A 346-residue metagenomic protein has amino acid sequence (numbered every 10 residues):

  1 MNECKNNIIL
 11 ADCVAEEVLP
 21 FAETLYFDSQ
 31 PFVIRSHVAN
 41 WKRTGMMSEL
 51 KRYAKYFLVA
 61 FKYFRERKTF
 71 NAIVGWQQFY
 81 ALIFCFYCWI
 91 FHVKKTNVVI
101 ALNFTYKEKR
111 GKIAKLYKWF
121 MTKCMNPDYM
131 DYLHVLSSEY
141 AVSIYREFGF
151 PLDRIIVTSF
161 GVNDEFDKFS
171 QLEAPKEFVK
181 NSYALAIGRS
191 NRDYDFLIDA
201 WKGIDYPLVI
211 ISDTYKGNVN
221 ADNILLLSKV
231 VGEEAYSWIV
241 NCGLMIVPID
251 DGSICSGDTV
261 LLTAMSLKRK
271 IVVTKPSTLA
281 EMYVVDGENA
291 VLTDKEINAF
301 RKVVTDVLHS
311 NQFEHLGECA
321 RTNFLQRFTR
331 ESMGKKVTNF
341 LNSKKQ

Functional and structural regions predicted by a protein language model:
N2, R146, G161-N181, V219 (+1 more regions): Acidic anion/phosphate-binding donor-loop and adjacent secondary structure in glycosyltransferase catalytic cores
F61-T69, I113-L133: Membrane-proximal helix-turn-helix segments that form the acceptor-binding/catalytic region of lipid-linked
D131-Y145, F150-F169: Donor nucleotide-sugar binding/catalytic pocket of nucleotide-sugar-dependent glycosyltransferases
K176-A221, L226-E233: Conserved catalytic-core segment of nucleotide-activated headgroup transferases in glycan assembly
N218-N220, P276-G287, V291-L292: Short acidic/histidine- and often glycine-rich active-site loop of Leloir-type glycosyltransferases that engages
E233, V247-T263, V273-M282: Nucleotide-sugar-dependent
V284-I297, T305-N311: Conserved acidic donor-binding segment of nucleotide-sugar-dependent glycosyltransferases
Q312-R327, K336-N339: A short, well-ordered alpha-helix in the C-terminal region of glycosyltransferases
